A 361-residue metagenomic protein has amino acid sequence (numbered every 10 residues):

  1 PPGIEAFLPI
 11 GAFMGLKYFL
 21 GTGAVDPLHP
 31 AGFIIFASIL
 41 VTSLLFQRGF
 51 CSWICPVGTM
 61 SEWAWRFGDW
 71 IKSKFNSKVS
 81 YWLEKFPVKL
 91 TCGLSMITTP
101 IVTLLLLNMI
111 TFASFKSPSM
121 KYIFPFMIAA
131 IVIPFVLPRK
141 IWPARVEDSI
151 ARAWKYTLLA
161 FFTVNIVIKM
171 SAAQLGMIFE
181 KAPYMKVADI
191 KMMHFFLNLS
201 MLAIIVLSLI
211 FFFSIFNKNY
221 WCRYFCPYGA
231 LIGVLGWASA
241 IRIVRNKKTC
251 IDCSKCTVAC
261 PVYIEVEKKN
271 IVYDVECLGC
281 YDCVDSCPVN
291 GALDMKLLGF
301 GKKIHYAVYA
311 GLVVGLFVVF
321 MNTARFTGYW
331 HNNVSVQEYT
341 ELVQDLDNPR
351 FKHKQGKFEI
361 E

Functional and structural regions predicted by a protein language model:
P1-V258, V266-K269, D285, N290-E361: Non-ligating segments of multi-cofactor redox enzymes
Y263: Residues in the recognition helix of alpha-helical DNA-binding motifs
K268-C277: Short linker/helix segments within small regulatory modules
